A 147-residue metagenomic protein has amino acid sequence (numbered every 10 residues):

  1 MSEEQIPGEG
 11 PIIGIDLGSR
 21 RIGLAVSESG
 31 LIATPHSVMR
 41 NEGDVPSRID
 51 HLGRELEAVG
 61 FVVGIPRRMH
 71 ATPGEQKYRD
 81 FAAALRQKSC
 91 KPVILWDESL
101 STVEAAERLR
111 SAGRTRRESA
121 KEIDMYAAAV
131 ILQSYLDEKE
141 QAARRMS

Functional and structural regions predicted by a protein language model:
S2-I15, S19-S147: Phosphate- and other anionic-substrate recognition elements at nucleic-acid/protein interfaces
